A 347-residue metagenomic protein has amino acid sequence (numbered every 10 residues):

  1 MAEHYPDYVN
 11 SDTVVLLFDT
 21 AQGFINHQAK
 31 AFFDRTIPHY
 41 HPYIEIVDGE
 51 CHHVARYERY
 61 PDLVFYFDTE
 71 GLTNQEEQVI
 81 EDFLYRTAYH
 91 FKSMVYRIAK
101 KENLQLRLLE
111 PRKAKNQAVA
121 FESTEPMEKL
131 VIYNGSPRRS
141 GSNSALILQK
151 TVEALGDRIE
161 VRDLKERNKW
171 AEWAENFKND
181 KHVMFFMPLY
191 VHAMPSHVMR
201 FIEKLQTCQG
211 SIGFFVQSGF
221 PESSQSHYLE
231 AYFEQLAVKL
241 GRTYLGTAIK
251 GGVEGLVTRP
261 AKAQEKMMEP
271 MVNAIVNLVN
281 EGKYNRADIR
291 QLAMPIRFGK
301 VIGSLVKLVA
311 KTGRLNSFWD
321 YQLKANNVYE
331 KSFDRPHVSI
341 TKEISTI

Functional and structural regions predicted by a protein language model:
M1-H41, Y89, R97-C208, K239 (+1 more regions): N-terminal beta1-alpha1-beta2 submodule of the flavodoxin-like/Rossmannoid cofactor-binding fold
V15, R107, R242, T247-A248 (+1 more regions): Generic low-polarity alpha-helical segments
K30, D34-I37, D82-Y85, A231-V238 (+2 more regions): A broadly conserved amphipathic alpha-helix scaffold signal in soluble, globular proteins
Y43-H90, I212-M267: Short, glycine-/small-residue-rich phosphate/pyrophosphate-handling segment
E81, Q105-K115, M268-V276: Short, amphipathic alpha-helical "lid/cap" segments that border enzyme active or binding sites
H90-M94, R259-K283: Conserved anion/nucleotide-ligand pocket segment
V95-R97, Y244: Short secondary-structure capping/junction motifs at helix and strand boundaries
K129-V131, L245-A248, A274, L278: Residue-level detection of beta-strand scaffold positions
